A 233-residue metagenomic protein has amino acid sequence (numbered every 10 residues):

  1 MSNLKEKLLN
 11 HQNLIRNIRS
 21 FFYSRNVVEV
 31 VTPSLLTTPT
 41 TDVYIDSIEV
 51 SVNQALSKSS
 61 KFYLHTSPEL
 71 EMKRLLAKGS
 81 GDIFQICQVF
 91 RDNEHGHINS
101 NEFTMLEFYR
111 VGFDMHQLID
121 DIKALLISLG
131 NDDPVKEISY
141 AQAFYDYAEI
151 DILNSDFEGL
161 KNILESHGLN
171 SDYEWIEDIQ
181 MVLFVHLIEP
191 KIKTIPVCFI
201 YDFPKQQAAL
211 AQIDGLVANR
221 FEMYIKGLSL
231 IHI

Functional and structural regions predicted by a protein language model:
M1-L4: Short, contiguous pre-domain boundary segments
N10-L14: Aromatic- and glycine-enriched glycan-recognition loops and surfaces that form the carbohydrate-binding subsites
N17, P33-Y63, S67-L75, F84-V111 (+1 more regions): A translation/RNA-centric and nucleic-acid-associated enzymatic feature enriched in Class II aminoacyl-tRNA synthetases
S100-M105, Y109-S166: A conserved active-site cap/scaffold subdomain adjacent to cofactor or substrate pockets
